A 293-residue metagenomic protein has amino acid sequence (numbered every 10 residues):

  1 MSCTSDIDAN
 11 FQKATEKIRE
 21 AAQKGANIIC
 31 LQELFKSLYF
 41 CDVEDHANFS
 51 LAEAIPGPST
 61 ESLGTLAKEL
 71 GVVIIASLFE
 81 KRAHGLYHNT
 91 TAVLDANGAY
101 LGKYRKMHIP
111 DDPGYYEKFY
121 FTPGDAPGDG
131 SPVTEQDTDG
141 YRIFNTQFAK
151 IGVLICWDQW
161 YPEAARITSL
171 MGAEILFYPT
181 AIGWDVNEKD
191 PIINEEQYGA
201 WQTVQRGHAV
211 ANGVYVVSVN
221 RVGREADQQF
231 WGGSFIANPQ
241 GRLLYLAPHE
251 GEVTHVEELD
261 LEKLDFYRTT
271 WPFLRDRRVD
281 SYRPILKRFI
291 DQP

Functional and structural regions predicted by a protein language model:
M1-T4: Generic N-terminal amphipathic, Lys/Arg-enriched alpha-helix
N10, I18-A47, A67, I74-I75 (+6 more regions): Active-site beta-strand/loop signature of hydrolases that rely on acidic residues for catalysis
K17, L63, Q205: Aromatic/hydrophobic pocket-lining residues that form π-stacking "cages" and hydrophobic walls in ligand
E44-P56: A charged helix-plus-loop insertion that forms the helical arch/lid used to bind and gate nucleic-acid substrates
E53-I55, T65, R82-V204, T270-F273: Active-site catalytic loop in hydrolytic enzyme cores
P58, L63-T65, G71-A83, G213 (+1 more regions): Short, conserved loop-to-beta-strand elements that form functional interface hotspots
A76-L78, T90-V93, R142, S234-I236 (+1 more regions): Short beta-strand scaffold segments in enzyme catalytic cores
G124-G128, G207, V214-P293: C-terminal beta-strand edge segments of enzyme domains
